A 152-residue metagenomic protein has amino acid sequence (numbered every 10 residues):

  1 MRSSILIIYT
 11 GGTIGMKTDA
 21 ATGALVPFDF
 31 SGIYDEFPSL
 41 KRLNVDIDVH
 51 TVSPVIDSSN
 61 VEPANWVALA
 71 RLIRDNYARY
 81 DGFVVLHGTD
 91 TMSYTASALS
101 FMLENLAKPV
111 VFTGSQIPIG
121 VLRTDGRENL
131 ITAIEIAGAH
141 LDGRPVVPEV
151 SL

Functional and structural regions predicted by a protein language model:
M1-L152: Active-site histidine-anchored catalytic micro-motif
